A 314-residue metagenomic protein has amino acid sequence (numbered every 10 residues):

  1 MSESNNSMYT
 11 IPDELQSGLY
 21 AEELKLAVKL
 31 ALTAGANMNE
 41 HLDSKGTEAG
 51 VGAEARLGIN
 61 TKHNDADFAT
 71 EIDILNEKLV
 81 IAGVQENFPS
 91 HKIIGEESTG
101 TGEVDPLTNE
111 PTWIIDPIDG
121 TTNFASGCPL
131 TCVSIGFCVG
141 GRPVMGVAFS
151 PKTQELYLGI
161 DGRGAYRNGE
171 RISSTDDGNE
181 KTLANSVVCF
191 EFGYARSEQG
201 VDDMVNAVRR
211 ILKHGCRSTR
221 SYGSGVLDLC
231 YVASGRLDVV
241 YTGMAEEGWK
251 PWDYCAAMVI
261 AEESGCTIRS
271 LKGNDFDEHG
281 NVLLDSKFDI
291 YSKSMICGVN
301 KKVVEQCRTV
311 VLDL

Functional and structural regions predicted by a protein language model:
M1-I118, D275, V303, T309-L312: N-terminal subdomain of lithium-sensitive/metallo-dependent phosphomonoesterases centered on the IMPase/IPPase/PAP
A34, M38, D73, V84 (+6 more regions): Residue-level signal for inorganic ion chemistry
G46-N60, A165, G215-R220, I268: Short secondary-structure junctions
A55, G159-R163, E262, Y291-S292: A short, compositionally biased
I74, E97, P117-G120, P151 (+4 more regions): Generic detector of well-ordered alpha-helical packing
P106-E170: DPxDG-like acidic metal-binding loop motif
V144, I172-S174, F276: Short, isolated positions in well-ordered beta-strands
D176-L314: An extended, acidic
